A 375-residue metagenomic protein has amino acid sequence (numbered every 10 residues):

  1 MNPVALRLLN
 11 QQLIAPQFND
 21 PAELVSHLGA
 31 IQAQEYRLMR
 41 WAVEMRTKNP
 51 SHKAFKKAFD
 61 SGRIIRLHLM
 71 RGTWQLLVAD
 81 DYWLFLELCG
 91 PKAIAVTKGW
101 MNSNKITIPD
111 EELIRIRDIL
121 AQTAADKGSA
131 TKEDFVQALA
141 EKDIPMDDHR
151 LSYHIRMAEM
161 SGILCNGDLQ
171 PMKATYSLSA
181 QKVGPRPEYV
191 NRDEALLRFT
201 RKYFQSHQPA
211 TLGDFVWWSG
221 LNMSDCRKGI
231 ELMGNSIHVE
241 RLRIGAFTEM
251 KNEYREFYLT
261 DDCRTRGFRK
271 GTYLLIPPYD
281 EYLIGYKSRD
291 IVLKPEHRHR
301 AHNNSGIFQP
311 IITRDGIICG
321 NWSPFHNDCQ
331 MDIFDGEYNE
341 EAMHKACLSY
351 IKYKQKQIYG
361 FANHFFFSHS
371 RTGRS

Functional and structural regions predicted by a protein language model:
M1-A130, Q137-D147, P295: Phosphate-backbone binding and catalysis cores of DNA-processing enzymes
N49-K57, P145-M157, M223-I230: Short amphipathic alpha-helical interaction segments
A58, T131-A140, A158, L212-V216 (+1 more regions): A short acidic, leucine-rich amphipathic alpha-helix
D60-L69, T73-W74, E159-L169, G234-I244 (+1 more regions): A short, conserved structural fragment
L76-Y82, Q170-V190, A246-R266: Short, cationic-aromatic polyanion-contact patches
E111-G128, R192-Q208, I230: Positively charged, polyanion-binding regions of nucleic-acid-associated proteins
L232, S236-P295: Non-catalytic regulatory appendages
P295, A301-S375: Glycine-rich, small/acidic residue-mixed loop/short-helix segments
